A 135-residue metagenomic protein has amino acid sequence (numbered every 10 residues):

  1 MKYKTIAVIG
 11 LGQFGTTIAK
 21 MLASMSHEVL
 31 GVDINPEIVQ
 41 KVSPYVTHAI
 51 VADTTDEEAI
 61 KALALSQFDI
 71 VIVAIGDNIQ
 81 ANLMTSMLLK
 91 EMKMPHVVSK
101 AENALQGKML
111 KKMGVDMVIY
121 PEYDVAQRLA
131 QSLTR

Functional and structural regions predicted by a protein language model:
M1-R135: Cytosolic regulatory regions of ion transport systems
